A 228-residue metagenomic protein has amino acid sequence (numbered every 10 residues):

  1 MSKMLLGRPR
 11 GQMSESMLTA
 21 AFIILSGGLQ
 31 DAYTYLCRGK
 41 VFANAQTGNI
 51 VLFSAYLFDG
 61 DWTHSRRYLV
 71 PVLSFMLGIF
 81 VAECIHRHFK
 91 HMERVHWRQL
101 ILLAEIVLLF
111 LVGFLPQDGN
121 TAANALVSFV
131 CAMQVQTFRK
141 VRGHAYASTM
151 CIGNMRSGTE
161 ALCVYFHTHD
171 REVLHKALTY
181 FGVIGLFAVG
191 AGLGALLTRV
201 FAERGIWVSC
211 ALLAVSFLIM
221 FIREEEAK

Functional and structural regions predicted by a protein language model:
M1-S14: Short, Lys/Arg-rich, polar N-terminal cytosolic tail immediately upstream of the first transmembrane signal-anchor
M13-H64, F138-L178: Small-residue-rich hydrophobic segments that form or flank transmembrane alpha-helices in multi-pass membrane proteins
M76-F80, I184-G192: Hydrophobic/small/kink-forming positions within alpha-helical transmembrane segments of polytopic membrane proteins
F80-E93, T198: Helix-to-loop junctions at the C-terminal end of transmembrane segments in multipass secondary transporters
E93-Q99, G192-A211: A membrane-interface helix-boundary motif in multi-pass transporters
R94-L103, N124-L126, A147-C151: Cytoplasmic-side transmembrane-helix entry/capping segments in multi-pass membrane proteins
L100-V107, R204-M220: Symmetry-related core transmembrane helices of the 12-TM Major Facilitator Superfamily/SLC fold
I106-G119, M220-E224: C-terminal ends and interior cores of transmembrane alpha-helices in multi-pass membrane transporters/permeases
